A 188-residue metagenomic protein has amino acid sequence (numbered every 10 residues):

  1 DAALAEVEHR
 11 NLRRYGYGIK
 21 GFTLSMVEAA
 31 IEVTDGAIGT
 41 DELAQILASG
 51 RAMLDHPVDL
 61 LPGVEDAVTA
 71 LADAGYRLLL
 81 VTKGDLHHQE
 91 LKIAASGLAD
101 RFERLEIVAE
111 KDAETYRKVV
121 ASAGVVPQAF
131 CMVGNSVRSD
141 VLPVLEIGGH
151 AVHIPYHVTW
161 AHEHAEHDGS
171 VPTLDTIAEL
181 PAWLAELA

Functional and structural regions predicted by a protein language model:
A2-A52: A metal-dependent, Asp-based hydrolase signature
D41, E65, T69-A72, D85-A188: Asp-based, Mg2+/Mn2+-dependent phosphohydrolase catalytic module
A48-H56, E103-E106: Glycine-rich phosphate-binding "P-loop"
M53-V68: Active-site periphery "cap/insert" segments of enzyme catalytic domains
T82: Conserved SAM-binding loop
